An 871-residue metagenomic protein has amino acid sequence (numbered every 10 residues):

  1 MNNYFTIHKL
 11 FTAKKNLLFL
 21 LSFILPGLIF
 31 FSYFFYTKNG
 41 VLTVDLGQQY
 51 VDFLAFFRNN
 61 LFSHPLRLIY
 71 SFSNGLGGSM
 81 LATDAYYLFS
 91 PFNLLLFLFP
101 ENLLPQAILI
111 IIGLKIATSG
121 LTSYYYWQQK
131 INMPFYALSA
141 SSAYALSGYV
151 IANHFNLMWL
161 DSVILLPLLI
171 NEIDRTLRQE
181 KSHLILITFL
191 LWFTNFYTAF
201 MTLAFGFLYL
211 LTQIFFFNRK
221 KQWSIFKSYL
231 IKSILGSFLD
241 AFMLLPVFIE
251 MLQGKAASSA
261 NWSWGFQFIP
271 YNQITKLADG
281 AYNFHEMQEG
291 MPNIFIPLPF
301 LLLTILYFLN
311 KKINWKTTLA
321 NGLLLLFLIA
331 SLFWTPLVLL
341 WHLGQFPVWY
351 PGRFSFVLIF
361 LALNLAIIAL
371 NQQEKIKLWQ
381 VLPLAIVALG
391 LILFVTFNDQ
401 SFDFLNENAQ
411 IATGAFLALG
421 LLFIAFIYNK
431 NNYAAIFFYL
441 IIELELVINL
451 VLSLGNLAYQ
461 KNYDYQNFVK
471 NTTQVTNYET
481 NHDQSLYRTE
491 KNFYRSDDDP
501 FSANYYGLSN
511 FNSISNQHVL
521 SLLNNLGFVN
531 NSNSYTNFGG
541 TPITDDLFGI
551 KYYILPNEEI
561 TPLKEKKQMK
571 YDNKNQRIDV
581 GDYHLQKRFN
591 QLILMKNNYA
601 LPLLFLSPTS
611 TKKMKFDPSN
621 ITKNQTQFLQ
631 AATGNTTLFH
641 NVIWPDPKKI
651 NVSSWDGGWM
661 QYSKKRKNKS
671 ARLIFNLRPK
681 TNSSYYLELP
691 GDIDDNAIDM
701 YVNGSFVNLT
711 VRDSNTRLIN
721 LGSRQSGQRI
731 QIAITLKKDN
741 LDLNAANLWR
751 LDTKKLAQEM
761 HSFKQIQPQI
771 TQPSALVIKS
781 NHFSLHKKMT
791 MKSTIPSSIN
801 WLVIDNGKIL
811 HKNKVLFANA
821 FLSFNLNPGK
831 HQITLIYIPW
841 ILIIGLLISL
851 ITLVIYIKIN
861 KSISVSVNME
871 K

Functional and structural regions predicted by a protein language model:
M1-Y33, I436-F438, V854-K871: Start-transfer (signal-anchor) and selected internal transmembrane alpha helices of multi-pass inner/ER membrane
F23-P26, G113-K130, F135-F216, S228-F248 (+2 more regions): Membrane-embedded helix bundles of polyisoprenyl
F23-S123, S142-V163, L244, M251-A256 (+3 more regions): Membrane-interface coil-to-helix junctions
D52-A55, I225-S228, L239-N310, W315-K316 (+6 more regions): Periplasmic/ER-lumenal interhelical loops and adjacent helix-loop junctions in multi-pass membrane proteins
F53, T636, H640-K871: Active-site-proximal, structured, solvent-exposed surfaces of multi-pass membrane proteins that position macromolecular
L81-Y86, P105-I116, A143-P167, L177-R178 (+5 more regions): Membrane-interface micro-motifs in multi-pass membrane enzymes
T198, Q345, W349-N471, K830-K871: Contiguous transmembrane helix-bundle modules in multi-pass membrane proteins
L444-K461, N481-I550, S762, S798 (+1 more regions): Extracytoplasmic/lumenal acceptor-recognition loop(s) of multi-pass membrane glycoenzymes
